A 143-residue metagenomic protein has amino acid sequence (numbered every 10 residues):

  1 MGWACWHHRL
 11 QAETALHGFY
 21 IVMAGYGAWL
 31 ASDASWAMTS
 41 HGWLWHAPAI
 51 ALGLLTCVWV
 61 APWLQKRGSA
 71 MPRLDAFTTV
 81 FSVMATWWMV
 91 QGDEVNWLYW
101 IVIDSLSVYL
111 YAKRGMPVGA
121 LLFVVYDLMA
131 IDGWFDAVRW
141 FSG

Functional and structural regions predicted by a protein language model:
M1-S35: Hydrophobic/aromatic-rich structural module bridging two neighboring secondary-structure elements via a short loop
A24-G143: Polytopic alpha-helical membrane-helix bundles and their juxtamembrane interface segments in multi-pass membrane
